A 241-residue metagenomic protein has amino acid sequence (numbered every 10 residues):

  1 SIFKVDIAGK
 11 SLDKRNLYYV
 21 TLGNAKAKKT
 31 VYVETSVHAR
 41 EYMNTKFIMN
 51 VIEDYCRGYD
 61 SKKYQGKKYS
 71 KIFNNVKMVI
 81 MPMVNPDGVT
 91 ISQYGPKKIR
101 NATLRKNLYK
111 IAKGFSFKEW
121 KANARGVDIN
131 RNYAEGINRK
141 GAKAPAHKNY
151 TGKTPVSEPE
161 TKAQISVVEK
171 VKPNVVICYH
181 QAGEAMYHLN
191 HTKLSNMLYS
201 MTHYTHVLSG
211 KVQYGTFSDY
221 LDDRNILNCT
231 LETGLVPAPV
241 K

Functional and structural regions predicted by a protein language model:
S1-N16: Short glycine- and acidic-rich boundary segments immediately preceding or forming the N-terminal edge of structured
V5, Y19, I80, G126-D128 (+3 more regions): Conserved beta-strand scaffold positions in the cores of enzyme catalytic domains, especially in NTP/NDP-utilizing
Y19-A27, S36: Short beta-strand-to-loop junctions in surface cap/lid or active-site-entrance loops
G23-A25, K121-A122, I137, D219-N225: Short glycine/proline-enriched loop/turn "hinge" motifs that connect secondary-structure elements and lie
K28, Y42-T45, N50-Y199: Active-site/substrate-binding loop(s) of hydrolase catalytic cores
V31-E34, A39-E41: Short alpha-beta junction capping motif
E34-T35, M81-M83, V176-H180, Y204-K211: Active-site neighborhood of phospho(di)ester-bond hydrolases with catalytic His/Asp-centered motifs
E135, G183-V240: Catalytic cores of processing enzymes, dominated by hydrolases/peptidases, characterized by acidic/His-rich
